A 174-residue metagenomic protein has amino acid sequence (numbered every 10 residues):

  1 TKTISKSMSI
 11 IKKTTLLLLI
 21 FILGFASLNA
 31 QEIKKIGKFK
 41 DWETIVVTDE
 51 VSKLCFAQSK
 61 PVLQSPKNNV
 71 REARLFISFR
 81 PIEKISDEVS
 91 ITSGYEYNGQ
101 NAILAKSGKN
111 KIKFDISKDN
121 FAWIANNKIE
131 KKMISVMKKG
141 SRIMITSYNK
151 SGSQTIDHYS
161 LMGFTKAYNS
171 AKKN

Functional and structural regions predicted by a protein language model:
T1-S5, L23: Compositionally biased, low-complexity segments
I4-L16: Bacterial N-terminal signal peptides that target proteins for export
L16-L17, S78: General helical structural elements
L17-G24: Bacterial N-terminal signal peptides
F25-A30: Sec/Tat signal peptide C-region and signal peptidase I cleavage site
Q31-N174: A generic "folded-domain core" signal
